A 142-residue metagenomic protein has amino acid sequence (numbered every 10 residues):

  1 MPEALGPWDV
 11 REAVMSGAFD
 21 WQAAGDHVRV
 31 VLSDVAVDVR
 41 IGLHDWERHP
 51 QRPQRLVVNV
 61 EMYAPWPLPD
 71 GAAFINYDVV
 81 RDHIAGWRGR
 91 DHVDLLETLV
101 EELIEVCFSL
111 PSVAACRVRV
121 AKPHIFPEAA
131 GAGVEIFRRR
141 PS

Functional and structural regions predicted by a protein language model:
P2-S142: N-terminal, polar/charged subdomain of small-to-medium soluble alpha/beta proteins
